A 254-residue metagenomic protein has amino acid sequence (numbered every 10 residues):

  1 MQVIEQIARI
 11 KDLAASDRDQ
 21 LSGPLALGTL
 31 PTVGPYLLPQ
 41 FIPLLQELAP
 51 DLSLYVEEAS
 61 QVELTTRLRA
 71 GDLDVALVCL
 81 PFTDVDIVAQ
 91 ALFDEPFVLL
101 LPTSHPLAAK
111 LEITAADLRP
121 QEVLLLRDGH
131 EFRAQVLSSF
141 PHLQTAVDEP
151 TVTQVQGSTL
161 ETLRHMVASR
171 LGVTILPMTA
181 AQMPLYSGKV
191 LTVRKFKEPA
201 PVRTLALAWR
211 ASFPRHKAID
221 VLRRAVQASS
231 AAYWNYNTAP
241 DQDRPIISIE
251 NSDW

Functional and structural regions predicted by a protein language model:
M1-D19, D220-V221, Q227-A228: Alpha-helical "hinge/linker" immediately C-terminal to small N-terminal DNA-binding modules
R9, L44, T66-R67, A91 (+2 more regions): Well-formed, non-transmembrane alpha-helical positions, independent of function
R18-L25, R119-P120: Immediate post-signal peptide segment of exported/extracytoplasmic ligand-binding proteins
S22-V85, T145-E149, Q156-L160: Central regulatory/effector-binding core of bacterial HTH transcription factors
P24-G28, A76, L100, L124 (+3 more regions): Short, well-ordered beta-strand segments
A59-V62, G71, E95, A116 (+1 more regions): Structural detector for helix-capping/boundary residues
D84-A91, E95-P96, K110-L111, D117 (+1 more regions): Beta-alpha-beta core module
E122-T145, R215-R224, S230-D241: Secondary-structure junction motif
